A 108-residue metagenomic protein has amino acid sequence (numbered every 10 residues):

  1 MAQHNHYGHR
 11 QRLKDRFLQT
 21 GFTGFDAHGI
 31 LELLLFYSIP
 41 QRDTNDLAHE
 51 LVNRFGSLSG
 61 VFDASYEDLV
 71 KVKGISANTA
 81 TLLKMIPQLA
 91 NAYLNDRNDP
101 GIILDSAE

Functional and structural regions predicted by a protein language model:
M1-D68: Long, highly charged, low-complexity intrinsically disordered interaction regions that mediate electrostatic DNA/RNA
R54, I86-L89, Y93: Mid-sequence acidic-hydrophobic segments that form the walls of catalytic/ligand-binding cavities or oligomerization
S65-L69, T79, G101: Residue-level signal for alpha-helical context at structural boundaries
K73: Conserved glycine-bearing catalytic or ligand-binding loops at nucleotide- and phosphate-handling centers of large
T79, K84-P87: Structured, non-catalytic alpha/beta "coupling" segments that mediate domain-domain communication and provide generic
A90-E108: Long, charged amphipathic helices and adjacent flexible linkers at domain junctions
